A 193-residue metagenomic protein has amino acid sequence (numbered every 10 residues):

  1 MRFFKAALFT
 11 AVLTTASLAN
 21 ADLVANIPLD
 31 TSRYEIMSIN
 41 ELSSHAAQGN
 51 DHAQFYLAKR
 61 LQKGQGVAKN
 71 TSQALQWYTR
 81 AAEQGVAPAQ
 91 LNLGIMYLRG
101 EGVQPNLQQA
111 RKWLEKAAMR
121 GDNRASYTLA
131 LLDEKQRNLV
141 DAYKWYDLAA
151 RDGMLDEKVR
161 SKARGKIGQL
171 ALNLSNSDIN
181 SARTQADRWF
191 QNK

Functional and structural regions predicted by a protein language model:
L18-Y56: N-terminal leader/linker segments that initiate helical-solenoid repeat arrays
N26-I27, Y56-K63, N92-R99, S126-K135 (+1 more regions): Hydrophobic face of amphipathic alpha-helices that form TPR/SEL1-like repeat modules and related alpha-solenoid
Y34, A47-D51, K63-Q65, N70 (+8 more regions): Short helix-capping/linker turns of helical repeat alpha-solenoids
R60, A81, M96, A117 (+5 more regions): TPR/TPR-like alpha-solenoid repeats
E157-K193: Terminal, low-structured helical/coil segments at or just beyond the last alpha-helical repeat
